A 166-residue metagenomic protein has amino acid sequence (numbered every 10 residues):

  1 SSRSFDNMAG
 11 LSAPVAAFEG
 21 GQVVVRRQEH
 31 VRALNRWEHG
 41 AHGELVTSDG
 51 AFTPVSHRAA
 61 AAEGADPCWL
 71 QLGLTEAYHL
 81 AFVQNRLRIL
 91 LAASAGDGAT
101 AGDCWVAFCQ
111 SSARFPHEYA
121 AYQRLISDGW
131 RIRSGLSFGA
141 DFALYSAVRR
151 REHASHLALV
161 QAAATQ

Functional and structural regions predicted by a protein language model:
S1-Q166: Long Lys/Arg-rich low-complexity intrinsically disordered regions in nucleic-acid-associated proteins
